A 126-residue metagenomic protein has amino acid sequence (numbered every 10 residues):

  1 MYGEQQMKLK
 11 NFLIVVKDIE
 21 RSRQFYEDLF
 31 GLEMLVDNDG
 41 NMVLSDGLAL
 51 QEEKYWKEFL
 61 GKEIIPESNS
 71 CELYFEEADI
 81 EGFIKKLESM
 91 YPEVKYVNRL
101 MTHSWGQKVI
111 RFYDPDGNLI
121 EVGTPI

Functional and structural regions predicted by a protein language model:
M1-R21, C71-L73: N-terminal beta-strand motif that seeds the catalytic metal site of vicinal oxygen chelate
Y2-Q5, K85-I126: Vicinal oxygen chelate
K8, G40, D46, N69-C71: Residues that flank catalytic or metal-binding motifs in active/ligand-binding sites
L13-W56: Core segments of cupin and vicinal oxygen chelate
D18-I19, A78-I80: Helix N-cap motif at beta-to-alpha junctions
F25, E81-L87: Short amphipathic alpha-helices within nucleic acid-binding modules
M42, C71, G106-I110: Short beta-strand micro-motifs in enzyme catalytic cores
F59-E63: Short, P/G- and charge-enriched loop/turn segments at secondary-structure junctions
